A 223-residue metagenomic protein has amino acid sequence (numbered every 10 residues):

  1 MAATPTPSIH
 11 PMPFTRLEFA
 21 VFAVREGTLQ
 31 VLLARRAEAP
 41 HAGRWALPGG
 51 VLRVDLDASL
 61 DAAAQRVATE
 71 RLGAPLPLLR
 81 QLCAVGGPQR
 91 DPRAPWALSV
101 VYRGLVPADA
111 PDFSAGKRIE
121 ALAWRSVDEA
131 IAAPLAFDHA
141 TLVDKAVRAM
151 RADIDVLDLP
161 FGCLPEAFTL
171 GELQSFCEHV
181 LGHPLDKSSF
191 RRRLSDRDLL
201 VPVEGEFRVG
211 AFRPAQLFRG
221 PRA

Functional and structural regions predicted by a protein language model:
T6-V31: Conserved N-terminal beta-strand and adjoining loop/helix that marks the start of the Nudix/MutT-like hydrolase domain
P7-I9, R90-D91, G205-G210: Short proline/glycine-enriched turn/loop segments at secondary-structure junctions
P13-L17, V54, D61-F113, R118 (+2 more regions): Active-site segment of metal-dependent pyrophosphate-handling enzymes, primarily the Nudix hydrolase catalytic core
V21-A23, L33, R103-L105, L217-R219: Short, well-ordered beta-strand micro-motif
T28-A74, G86, I154-S175: Conserved Nudix-box catalytic region and its N-terminal flanking loop in Nudix hydrolases and closely related
V101-G104, F113-M150, I154, C163-G171 (+2 more regions): NUDIX/MutT-family hydrolases
S175-P184: Short helix-coil junctions and helix-kink-helix linkers
P202-A223: Long, intrinsically disordered, low-complexity Ser/Thr/Pro-rich regulatory/activation regions of nuclear proteins
